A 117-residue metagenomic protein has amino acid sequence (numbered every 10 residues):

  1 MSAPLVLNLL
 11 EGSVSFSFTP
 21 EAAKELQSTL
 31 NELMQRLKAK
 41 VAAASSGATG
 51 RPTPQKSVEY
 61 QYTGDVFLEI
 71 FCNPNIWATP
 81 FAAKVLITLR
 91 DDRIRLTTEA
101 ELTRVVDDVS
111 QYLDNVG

Functional and structural regions predicted by a protein language model:
M1-G117: Positively charged, low-complexity terminal tracts and the immediately adjacent first secondary-structure elements
